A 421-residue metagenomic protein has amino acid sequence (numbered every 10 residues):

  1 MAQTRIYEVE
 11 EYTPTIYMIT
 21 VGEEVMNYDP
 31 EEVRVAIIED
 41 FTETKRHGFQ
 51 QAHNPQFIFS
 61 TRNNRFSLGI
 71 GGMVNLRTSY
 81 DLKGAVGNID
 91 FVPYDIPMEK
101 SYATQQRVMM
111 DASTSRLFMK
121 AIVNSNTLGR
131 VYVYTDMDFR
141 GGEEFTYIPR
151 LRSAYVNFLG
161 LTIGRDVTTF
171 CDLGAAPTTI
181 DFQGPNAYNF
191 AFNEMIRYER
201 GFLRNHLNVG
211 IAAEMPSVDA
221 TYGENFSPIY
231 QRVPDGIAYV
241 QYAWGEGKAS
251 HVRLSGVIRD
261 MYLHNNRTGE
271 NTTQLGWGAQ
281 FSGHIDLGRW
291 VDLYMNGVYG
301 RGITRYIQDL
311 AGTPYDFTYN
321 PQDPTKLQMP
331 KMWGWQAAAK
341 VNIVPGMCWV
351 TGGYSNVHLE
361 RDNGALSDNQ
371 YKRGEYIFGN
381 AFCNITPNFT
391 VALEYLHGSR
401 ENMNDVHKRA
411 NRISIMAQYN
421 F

Functional and structural regions predicted by a protein language model:
M1-L82: N-terminal periplasmic/intermembrane-space "pro-region" immediately following the signal or transit peptide
I6, R409-F421: Outer-membrane beta-barrel "beta-signal"
T61-N88, Y102-V218, I237, Q241-A243 (+2 more regions): Outer membrane beta-barrel
R62, Q106-M109, E144-I148, P185-F190 (+5 more regions): Replace "Gram-negative outer membrane beta-barrel proteins" with "bacterial and organellar outer membrane beta-barrel
D81, D138-E144, F170-D172, P177-F182 (+5 more regions): Sequence/structural signature of outer-membrane beta-barrel proteins
N126-L128, G160-G164, R204-V209, G247-V252 (+3 more regions): Repeated loop/turn-to-beta-strand initiation elements of outer-membrane beta-barrel proteins
L151-S153, N193-M195, V233-Y239, H251 (+5 more regions): Transmembrane beta-barrel architecture of outer membranes
G247-L366, Y371: Detector for outer-membrane/organellar transmembrane beta-barrel domains, recognizing the amphipathic beta-strand
